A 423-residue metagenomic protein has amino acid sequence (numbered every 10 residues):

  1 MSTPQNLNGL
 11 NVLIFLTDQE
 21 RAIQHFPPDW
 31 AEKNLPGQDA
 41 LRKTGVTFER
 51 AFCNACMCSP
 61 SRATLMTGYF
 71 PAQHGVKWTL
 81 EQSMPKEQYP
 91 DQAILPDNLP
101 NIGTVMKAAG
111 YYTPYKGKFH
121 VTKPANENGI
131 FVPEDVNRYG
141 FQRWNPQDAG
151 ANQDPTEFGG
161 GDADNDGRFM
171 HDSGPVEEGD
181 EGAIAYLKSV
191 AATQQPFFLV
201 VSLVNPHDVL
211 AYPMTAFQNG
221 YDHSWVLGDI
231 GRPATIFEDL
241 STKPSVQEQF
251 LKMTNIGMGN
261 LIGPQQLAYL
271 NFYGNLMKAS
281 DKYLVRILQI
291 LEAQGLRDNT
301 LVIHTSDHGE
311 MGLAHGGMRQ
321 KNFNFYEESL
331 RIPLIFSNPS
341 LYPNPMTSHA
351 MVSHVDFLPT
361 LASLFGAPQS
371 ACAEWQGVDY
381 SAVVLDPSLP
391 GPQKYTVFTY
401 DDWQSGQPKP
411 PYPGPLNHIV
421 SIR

Functional and structural regions predicted by a protein language model:
M1-E49, A55: Active-site-proximal N-terminal segment of extracellular/periplasmic enzymes that hydrolyze or transfer
L7-V12, L65, K123-N145, G179-K243 (+1 more regions): Active-site regions of oxyanion-processing enzymes, predominantly non-cytosolic
P27-D29, G45-Y69, K77, Y115-N126 (+5 more regions): Short, solvent-exposed turn/loop segments enriched in Gly/Ser/Thr/Pro and often Arg
W30-N34, F52-M57, D91-P100, D172-P175 (+5 more regions): A short beta-strand-to-alpha-helix junction
T64, Y69-E181, V209-S224, F398: Catalytic-site neighborhoods of secreted/periplasmic enzymes that process anionic sulfate/phosphate groups
V121, E127, H308-A314, V355-L358 (+1 more regions): C-terminal cap/loop subdomain of S1 sulfatases and analogous C-terminal strand-loop tails that border
V132, Q289-P343, S353, H418: Histidine-centered active-site microenvironments of extracellular/periplasmic hydrolases and transferases
D180, I184, G257-T300: A long, amphipathic alpha-helix that forms part of the scaffold/cap immediately adjacent to metal-dependent active
